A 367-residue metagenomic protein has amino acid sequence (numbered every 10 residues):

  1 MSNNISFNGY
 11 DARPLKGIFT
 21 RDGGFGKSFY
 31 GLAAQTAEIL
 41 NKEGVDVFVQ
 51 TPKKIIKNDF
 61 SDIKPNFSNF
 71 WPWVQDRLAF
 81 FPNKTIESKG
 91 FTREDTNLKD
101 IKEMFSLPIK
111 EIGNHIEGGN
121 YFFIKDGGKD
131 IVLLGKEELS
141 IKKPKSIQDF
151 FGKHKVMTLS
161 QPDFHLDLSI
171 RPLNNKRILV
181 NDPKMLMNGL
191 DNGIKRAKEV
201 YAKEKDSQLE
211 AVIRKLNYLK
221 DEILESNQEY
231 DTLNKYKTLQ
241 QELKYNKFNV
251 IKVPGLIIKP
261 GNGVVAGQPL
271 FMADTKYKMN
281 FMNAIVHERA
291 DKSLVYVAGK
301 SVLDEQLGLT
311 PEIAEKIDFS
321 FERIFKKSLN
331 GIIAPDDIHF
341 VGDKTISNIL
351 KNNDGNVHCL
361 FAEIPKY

Functional and structural regions predicted by a protein language model:
N4-Y367: Histidine/cysteine-enriched polar flanking segments
